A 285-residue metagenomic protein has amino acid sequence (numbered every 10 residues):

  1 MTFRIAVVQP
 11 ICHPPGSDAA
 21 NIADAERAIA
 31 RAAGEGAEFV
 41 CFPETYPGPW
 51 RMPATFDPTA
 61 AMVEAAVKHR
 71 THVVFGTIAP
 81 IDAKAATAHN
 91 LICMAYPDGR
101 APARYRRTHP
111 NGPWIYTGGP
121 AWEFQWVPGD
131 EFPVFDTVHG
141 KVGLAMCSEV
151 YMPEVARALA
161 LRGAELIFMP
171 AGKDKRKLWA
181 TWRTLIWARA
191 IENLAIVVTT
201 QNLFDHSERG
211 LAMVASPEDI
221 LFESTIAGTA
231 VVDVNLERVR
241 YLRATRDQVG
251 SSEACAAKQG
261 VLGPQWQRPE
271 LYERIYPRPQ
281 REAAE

Functional and structural regions predicted by a protein language model:
T2-P14, R104, G140-E149, F168: Active-site-proximal beta-strand elements of phosphoester/diester hydrolases
P10-H13, I78-P80, R106-P110, C147 (+1 more regions): Active-site beta-loop-alpha junctions enriched in small/polar residues
I11-A20, T117-P120: Acidic/histidine-rich helix-loop elements that form or flank divalent-metal/phosphate-binding sites at the catalytic
P15-R106, K175-I191: Cys-nucleophile CN-hydrolase/nitrilase-fold catalytic domain and related Cys-dependent amidase chemistry that acts on
T55-F75, K141, C147-A230: CN hydrolase (nitrilase-like) catalytic-core segments centered on the catalytic cysteine and neighboring Lys/Glu
F75-T77, N90-M94, P133-F135, G210-V214 (+1 more regions): Short beta-strand scaffold segments in enzyme catalytic cores
A83-R162, K175-T184: Active-site catalytic loop in hydrolytic enzyme cores
N202-E285: C-terminal beta-strand edge segments of enzyme domains
